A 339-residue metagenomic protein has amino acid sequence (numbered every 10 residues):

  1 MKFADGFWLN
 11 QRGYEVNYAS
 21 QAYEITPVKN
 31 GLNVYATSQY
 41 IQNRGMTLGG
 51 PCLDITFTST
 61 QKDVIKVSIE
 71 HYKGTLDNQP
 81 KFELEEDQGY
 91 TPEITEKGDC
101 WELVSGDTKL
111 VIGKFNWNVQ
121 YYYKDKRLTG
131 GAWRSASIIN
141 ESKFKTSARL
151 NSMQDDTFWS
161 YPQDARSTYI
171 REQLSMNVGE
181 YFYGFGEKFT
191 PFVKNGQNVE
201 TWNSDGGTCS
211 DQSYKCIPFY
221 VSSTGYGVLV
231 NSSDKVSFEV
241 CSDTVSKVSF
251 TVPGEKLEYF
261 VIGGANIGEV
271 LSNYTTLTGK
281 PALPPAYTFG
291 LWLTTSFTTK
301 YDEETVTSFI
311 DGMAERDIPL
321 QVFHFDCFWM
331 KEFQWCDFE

Functional and structural regions predicted by a protein language model:
K2-N43, G49-W101: A low-complexity, Ser/Thr/Gly/Pro-enriched, surface-exposed linker/loop concept that marks segments flanking
N43-G45, T299-Y301, Q334-W335: A generic structural signal for short coil/turn motifs at secondary-structure boundaries
T47-G49, E70-Y72, G89-A286, T294-F297 (+2 more regions): Catalytic and substrate-binding clefts that recognize carbohydrates or anionic sugar/phosphate headgroups
S59, R316-P319: Structural alpha-beta junctions
E70-Y72, Q79-F82, P319-E339: Aromatic- and carboxylate-enriched substrate-binding clefts and catalytic-loop regions of carbohydrate-active enzymes
A286-G290, V322: Structural preference for beta-strand elements that scaffold enzyme active sites
W292-T294, D326: A cross-family glycoside hydrolase active-site/sugar-binding cleft signature
F297-T298, E339: A generic structural signal for short
